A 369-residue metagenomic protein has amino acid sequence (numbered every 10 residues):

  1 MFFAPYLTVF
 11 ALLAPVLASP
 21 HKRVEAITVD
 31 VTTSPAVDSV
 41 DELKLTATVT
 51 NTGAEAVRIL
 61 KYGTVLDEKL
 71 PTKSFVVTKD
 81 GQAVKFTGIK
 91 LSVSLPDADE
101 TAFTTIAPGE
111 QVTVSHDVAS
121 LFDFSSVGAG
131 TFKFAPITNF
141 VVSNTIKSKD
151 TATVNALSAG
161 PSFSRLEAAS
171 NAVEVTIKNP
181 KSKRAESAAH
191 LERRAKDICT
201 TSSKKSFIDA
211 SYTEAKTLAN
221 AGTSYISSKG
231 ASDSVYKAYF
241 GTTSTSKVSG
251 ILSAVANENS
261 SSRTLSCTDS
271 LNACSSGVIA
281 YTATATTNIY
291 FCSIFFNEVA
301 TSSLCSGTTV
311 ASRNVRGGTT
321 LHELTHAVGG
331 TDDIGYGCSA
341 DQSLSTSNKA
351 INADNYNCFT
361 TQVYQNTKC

Functional and structural regions predicted by a protein language model:
M1-E25: Fungal secretory targeting signals
Y6, A14, G109, H116-V118: Terminal accessory regions that mediate trafficking to/through membranes and regulate activation
S19-G53, V57, V65-V114, L121-N314 (+1 more regions): Predominantly extracellular/secreted Zn2+-dependent metalloproteases
N314-L324: Short alpha-helical catalytic segment bearing the HExxH-like zincin motif of zinc-dependent metalloproteases
